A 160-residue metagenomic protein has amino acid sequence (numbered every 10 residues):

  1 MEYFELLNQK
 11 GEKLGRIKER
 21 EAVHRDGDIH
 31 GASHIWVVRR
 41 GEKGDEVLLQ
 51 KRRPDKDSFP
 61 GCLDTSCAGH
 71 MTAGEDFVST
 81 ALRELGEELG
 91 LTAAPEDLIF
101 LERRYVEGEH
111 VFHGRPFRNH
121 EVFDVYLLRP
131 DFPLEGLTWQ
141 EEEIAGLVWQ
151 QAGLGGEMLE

Functional and structural regions predicted by a protein language model:
M1-K43: Acidic, metal-coordinating catalytic segment for phosphate/diphosphate chemistry, firing primarily on the Nudix
E2, G31-S33, C67, F100 (+1 more regions): Residues that flank catalytic or metal-binding motifs in active/ligand-binding sites
A22-S33, K43-R83, E87-E88: Conserved Nudix-box catalytic region and its N-terminal flanking loop in Nudix hydrolases and closely related
V37-R39, K51, L127-R129, Q151: Short, well-ordered beta-strand micro-motif
R52-D55, E88-L134: Active-site segment of metal-dependent pyrophosphate-handling enzymes, primarily the Nudix hydrolase catalytic core
L63-T65, H120, T138-E143: Short glycine-enriched loop/turn motifs at secondary-structure junctions
L137-E160: NUDIX/MutT-family hydrolases
